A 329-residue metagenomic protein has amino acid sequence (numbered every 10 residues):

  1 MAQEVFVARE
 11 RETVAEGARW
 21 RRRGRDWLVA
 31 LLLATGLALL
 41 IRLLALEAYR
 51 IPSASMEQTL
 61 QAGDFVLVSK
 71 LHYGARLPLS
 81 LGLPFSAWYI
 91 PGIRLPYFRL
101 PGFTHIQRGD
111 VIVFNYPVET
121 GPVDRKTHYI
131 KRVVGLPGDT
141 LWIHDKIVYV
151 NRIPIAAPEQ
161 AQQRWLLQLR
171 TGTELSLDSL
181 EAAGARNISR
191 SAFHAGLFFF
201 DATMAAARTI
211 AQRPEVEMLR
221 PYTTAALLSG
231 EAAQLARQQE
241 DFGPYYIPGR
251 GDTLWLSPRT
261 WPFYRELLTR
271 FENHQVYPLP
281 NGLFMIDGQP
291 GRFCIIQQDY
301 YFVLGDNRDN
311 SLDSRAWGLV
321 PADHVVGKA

Functional and structural regions predicted by a protein language model:
A2-R23, A62-A329: Soluble "head" domains of membrane/secretory-pathway proteins
A8-E10, I41, Y49: Short, intrinsically disordered low-complexity segments
D26-L44: Hydrophobic membrane-insertion alpha-helices, especially the h-region of bacterial N-terminal signal peptides
A38, L43, S53-S55, G135 (+1 more regions): Generic hydrophobic/packing signal
A45-A62: Alpha-helical transmembrane signal-anchor/signal-peptide segments
